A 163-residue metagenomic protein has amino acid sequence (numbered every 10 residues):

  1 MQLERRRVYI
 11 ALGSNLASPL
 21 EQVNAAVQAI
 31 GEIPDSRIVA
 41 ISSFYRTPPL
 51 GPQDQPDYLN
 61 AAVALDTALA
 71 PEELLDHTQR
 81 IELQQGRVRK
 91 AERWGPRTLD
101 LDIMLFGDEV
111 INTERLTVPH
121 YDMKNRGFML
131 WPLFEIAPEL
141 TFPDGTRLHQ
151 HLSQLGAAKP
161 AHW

Functional and structural regions predicted by a protein language model:
Q2, L50-Y58, L69-W163: Flexible, gly/pro- and Lys/Arg-enriched active-site loops
Q2-N24, D35: Extended accessory regions or peripheral subdomains of proteins
R7, I38, G127: A residue-level signal for beta-strand positions that form part of recognition/binding surfaces within mature
V8-I10, A61, L101: Hydrophobic residues positioned within well-ordered beta-strands of beta-sheet architectures
S14, V63-T67, L105-G107: Short beta-strand-to-loop capping motifs
N15, I41, P132: Residue-level signal for inorganic ion chemistry
P19, A26, L74-H77: Hydrophobic side chains in well-ordered alpha-helices
A25, A29-P71: Short, surface-exposed acidic-centric catalytic microdomains
